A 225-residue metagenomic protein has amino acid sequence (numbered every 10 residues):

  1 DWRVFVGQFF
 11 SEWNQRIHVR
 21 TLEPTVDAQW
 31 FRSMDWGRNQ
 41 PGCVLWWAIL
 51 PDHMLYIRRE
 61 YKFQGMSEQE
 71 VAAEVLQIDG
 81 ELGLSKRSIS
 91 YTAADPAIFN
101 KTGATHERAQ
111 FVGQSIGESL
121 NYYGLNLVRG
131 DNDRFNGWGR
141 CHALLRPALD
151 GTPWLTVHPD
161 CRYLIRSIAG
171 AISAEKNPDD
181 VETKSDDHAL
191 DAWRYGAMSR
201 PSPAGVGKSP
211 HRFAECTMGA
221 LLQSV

Functional and structural regions predicted by a protein language model:
D1-W36: ATPase catalytic-site recognition across NTP-hydrolyzing enzymes
W30, G42, S90, L190: Residue-level detector of short, conserved catalytic/binding motifs and their immediate flanks
R38-Q40: Beta-propeller domains
G42-W47, R194: Short beta-strand scaffold segments in enzyme catalytic cores
P51-E182, P201-G207, H211-V225: Mg2+-dependent endonuclease catalytic cores in nucleic-acid-processing enzymes, primarily RNase H-like
G139-C141, A189-A197: Glycine-rich phosphate-binding/hydrolytic loop that grips phosphoryl groups
E182-H188: Structural motif
